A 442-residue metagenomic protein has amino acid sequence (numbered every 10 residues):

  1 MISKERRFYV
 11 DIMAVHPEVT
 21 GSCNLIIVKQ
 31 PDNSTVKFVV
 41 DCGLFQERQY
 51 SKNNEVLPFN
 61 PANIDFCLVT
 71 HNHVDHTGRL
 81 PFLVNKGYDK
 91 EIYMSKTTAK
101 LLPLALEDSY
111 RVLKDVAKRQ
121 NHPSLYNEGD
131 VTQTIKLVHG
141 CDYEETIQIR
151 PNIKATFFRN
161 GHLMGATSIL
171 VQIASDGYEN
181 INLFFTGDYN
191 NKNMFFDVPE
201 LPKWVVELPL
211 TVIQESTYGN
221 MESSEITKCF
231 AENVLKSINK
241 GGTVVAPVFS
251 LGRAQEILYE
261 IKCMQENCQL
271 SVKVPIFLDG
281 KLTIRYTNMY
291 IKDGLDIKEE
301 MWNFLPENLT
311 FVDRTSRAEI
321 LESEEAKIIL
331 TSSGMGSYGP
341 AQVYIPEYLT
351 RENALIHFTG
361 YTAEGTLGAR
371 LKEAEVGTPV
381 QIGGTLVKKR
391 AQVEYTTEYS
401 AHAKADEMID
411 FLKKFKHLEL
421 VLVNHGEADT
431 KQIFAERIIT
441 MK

Functional and structural regions predicted by a protein language model:
I2-L68, H73, T77, F82-E256 (+2 more regions): His/Asp/Glu-rich metal-coordinating catalytic cores of metallo-dependent phosphodiesterases/hydrolases acting on
I27-K29, V171-A174, E200-K203, C229 (+5 more regions): Short, solvent-exposed amphipathic alpha-helical segments in soluble enzyme and RNA/protein-processing domains
S51, N193-V212, T362-K388: Short, compositionally biased "basic patch" segments
D65, L210, K327, A354 (+1 more regions): Conserved acidic residues
R79-L83, D197, E260, P340-E347 (+2 more regions): A short acidic, amphipathic alpha-helical/loop segment
E232-L367, N424: Hard-cation-handling environments
T331, S400-F434: C-terminal, well-structured subdomains that either form a transmembrane helix-short loop-helix hairpin in multi-pass
V380-F411: Generic long, charged, amphipathic alpha-helical segments
